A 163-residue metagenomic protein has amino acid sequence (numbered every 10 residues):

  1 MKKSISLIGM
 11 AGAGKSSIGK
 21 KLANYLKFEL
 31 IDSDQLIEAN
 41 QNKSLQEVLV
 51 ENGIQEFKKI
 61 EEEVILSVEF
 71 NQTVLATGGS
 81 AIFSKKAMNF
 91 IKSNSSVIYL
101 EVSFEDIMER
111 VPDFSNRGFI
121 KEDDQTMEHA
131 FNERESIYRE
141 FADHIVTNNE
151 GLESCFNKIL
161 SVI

Functional and structural regions predicted by a protein language model:
K2, S17, K21, Y25 (+1 more regions): NTP-dependent small-molecule kinase module
L7: Hydrophobic anchor at the beta1->P-loop junction of P-loop NTPases
M10: P-loop (Walker A) phosphate-binding loop of NTP-binding proteins
G14: Conserved glycine(s) of the Walker
S33-A81, K85-N89, N132: ATP-dependent small-molecule kinase phosphotransfer cores that center on conserved nucleotide phosphate-binding segments
N71-Q72, N94-S95, F141-A142: Short, well-ordered alpha-helix to beta-strand connector turns
G78-A81, S103-E105, G151: Short glycine-rich anion-binding loops that position phosphate/pyrophosphate groups of nucleotides and phosphorylated
N94-S136: A glycine- and Lys/Arg-enriched "phosphate-lid" helix/loop adjacent to the NTP-binding pocket of small-molecule kinases
